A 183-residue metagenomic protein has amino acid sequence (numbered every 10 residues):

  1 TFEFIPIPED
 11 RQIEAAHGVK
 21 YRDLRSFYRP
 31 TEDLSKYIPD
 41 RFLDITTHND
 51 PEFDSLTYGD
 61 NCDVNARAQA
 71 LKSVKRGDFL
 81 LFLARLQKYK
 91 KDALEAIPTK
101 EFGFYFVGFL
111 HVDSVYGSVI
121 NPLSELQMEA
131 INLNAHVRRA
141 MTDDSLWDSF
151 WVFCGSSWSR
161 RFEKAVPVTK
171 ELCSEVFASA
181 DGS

Functional and structural regions predicted by a protein language model:
T1-V19, F102-F104, V115-S183: Contiguous surface segments at macromolecular interaction interfaces
T1-V74: Compositionally biased, charged N-terminal/linker segments
Y58, F82-L83: Aromatic side chains
N65-K72, P98-F102, R138: Conserved aromatic-histidine-acidic binding/catalytic patches
R76-F79: Loop/turn positions that initiate beta-strands
L86-V107: Short, Lys/Arg- and Gly-enriched loop/turn segments at beta-strand edges
L110-V112: Conserved hydrophobic positions within beta-strands
